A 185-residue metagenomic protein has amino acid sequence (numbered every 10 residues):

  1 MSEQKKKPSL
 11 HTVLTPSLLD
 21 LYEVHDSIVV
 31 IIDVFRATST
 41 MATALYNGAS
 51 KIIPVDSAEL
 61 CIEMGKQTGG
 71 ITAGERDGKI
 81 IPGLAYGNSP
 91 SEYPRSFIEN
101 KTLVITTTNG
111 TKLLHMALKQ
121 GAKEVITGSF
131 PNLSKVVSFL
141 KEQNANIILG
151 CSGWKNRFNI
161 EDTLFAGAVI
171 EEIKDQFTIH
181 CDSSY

Functional and structural regions predicted by a protein language model:
M1-V13: N- or domain-start disorder-to-order transition segments that initiate the globular core
L14-L19, S39, E59, P90-E92: A generic local structural motif
S17-L21, V29-T40: Short acidic, Gly/Ser-rich segments with clustered Asp/Glu that frequently serve as metal-coordination loops in enzyme
E23-H25, T43-A49, K119-K123: Short, surface-exposed connector motifs at secondary-structure boundaries
V30-I31, K51-I53, V125-I126: Short catalytic-loop micro-motif centered on adjacent basic/acidic residues
I32-V34, V55, I105-T107: Short His-Asn-centered micro-motif
T40-E59, Q67-I71, R76: A short alpha/beta connector and helix-capping loop motif
E59, G65-Q67, A73-Y185: Glycine-rich, Lys/Arg-enriched anion-binding loops that position phosphate/diphosphate groups for phosphoryl
